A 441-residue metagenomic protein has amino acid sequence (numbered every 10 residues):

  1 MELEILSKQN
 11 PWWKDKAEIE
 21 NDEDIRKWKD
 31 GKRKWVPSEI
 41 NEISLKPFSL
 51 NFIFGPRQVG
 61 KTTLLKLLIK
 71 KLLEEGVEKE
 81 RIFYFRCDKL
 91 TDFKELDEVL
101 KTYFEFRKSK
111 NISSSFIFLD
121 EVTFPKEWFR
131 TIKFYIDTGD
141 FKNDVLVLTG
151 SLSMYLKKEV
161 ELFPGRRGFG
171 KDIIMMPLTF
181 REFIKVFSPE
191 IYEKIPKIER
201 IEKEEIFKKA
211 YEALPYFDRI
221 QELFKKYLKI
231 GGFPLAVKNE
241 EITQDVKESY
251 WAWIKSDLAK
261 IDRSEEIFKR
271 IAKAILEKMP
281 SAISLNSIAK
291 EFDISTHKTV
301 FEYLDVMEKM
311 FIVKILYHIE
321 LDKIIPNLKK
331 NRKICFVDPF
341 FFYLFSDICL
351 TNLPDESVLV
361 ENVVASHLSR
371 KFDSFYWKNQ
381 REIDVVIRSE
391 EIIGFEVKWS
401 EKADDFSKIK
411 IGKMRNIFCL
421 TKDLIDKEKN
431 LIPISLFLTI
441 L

Functional and structural regions predicted by a protein language model:
M1-S44: N-terminal pre-Walker A segment at the start of P-loop NTPase domains
E2-L3, V237-E391: Accessory nucleic acid-recognition modules appended to NTPase machines
E2-L6, K157-A272, L276: Interdomain motor-coupling "hinge/lid" segment immediately C-terminal to the ATP-binding subdomain of NTP-driven enzymes
I53: Hydrophobic anchor at the beta1->P-loop junction of P-loop NTPases
K61-T62: Conserved lysine of the Walker
R81-S113: Short glycine-rich substrate-engagement loop in P-loop NTPases that contacts/grips substrate
T138-L162, M307: Sensor-1/coupling segment of RecA-like P-loop NTPase cores
W399-L441: Catalytic cores of nucleic-acid endonucleases
